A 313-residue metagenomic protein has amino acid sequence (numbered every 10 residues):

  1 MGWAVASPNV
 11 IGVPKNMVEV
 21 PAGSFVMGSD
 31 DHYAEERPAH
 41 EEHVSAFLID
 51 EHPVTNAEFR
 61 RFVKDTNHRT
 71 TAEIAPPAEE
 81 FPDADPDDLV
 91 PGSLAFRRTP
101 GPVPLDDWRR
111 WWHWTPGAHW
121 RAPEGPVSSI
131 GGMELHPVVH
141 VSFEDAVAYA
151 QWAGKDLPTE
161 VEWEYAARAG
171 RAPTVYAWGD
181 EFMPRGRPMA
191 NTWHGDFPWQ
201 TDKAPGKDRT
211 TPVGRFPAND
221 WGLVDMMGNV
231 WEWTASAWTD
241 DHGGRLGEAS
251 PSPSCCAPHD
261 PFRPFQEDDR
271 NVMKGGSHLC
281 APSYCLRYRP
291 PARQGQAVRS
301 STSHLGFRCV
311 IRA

Functional and structural regions predicted by a protein language model:
M1-V10: N-terminal pre-domain segments of enzymes
V5, E36-A39, D106-W108, H259-P261 (+1 more regions): Short, P/G- and charge-enriched loop/turn segments at secondary-structure junctions
I11-E19: GGW-centered surface loops in extracellular recognition modules
E19-V20, V26, D31, P76-P290: Functional-site microenvironments in short loops/helix caps that host divalent-cation chemistry
E41-F47: A short N-terminal beta-strand-loop micro-motif at the entrance of redox/enzyme domains
F47, F62-T71, A153-G154: Short capping motifs at secondary-structure boundaries
T55: Acidic-aromatic/histidine active-site loop/patch
S303-A313: Short, structured beta-strand segments at or near domain termini in extracellular proteins/domains
